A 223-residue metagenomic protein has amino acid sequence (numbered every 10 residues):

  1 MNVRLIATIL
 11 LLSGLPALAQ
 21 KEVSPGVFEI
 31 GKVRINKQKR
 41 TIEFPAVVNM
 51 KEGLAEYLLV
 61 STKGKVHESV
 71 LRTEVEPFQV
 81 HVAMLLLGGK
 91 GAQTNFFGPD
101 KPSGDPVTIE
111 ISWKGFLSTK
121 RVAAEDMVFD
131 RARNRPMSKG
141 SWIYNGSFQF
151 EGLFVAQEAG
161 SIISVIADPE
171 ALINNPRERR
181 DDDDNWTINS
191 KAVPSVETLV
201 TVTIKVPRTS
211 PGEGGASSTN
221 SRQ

Functional and structural regions predicted by a protein language model:
M1-N2: N-terminal secretory signal peptides that target proteins for export/translocation
L5-G14: Sec-dependent N-terminal signal peptides
L15-A19: Sec/Tat signal peptide C-region and signal peptidase I cleavage site
K21-Q223: Long, low-hydrophobicity ectodomains and other hydrophilic envelope-associated domains
